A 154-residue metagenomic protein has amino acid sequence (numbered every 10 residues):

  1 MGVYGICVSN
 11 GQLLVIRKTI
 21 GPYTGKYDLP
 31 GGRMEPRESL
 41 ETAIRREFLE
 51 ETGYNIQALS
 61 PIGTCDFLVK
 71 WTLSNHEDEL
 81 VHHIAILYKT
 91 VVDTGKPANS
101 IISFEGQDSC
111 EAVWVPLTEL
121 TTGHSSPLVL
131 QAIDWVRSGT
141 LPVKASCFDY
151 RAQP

Functional and structural regions predicted by a protein language model:
M1-L13, A85-K89: Conserved N-terminal beta-strand and adjoining loop/helix that marks the start of the Nudix/MutT-like hydrolase domain
Q12, I20, D66: Short, glycine/serine-rich, charged loops/turns that create anion-binding and catalytic segments at active sites
P22-G25: A conserved beta-turn-beta hairpin within the catalytic core of GNAT-like acetyltransferases that forms part
M34-Q57, L68-P127: Unchanged
P61-T64: Residue-level recognition of beta-strand microenvironments
V129-P154: Charged phosphate-binding loop/patch that engages nucleotide di/tri-phosphates or the phosphate backbone of nucleic
